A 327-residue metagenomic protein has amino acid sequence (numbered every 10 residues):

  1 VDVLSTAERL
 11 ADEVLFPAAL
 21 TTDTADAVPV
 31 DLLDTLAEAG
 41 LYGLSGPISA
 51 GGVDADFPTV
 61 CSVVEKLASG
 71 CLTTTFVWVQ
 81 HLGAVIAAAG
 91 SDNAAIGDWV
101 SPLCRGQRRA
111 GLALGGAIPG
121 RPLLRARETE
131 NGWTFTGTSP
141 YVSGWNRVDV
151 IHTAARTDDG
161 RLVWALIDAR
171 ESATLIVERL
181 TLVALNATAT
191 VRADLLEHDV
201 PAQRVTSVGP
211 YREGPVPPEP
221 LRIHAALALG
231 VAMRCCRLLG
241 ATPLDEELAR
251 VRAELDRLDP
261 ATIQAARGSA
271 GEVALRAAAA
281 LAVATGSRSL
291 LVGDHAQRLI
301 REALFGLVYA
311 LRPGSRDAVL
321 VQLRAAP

Functional and structural regions predicted by a protein language model:
D2-S49, V53-S62, I223-P327: Alpha-helical interface subdomain recognition
V28-E38, Y42-S143: Glycine-rich flavin
S91-N93, T129-E130, R156-D159, A169-S172 (+1 more regions): Short loop segments at secondary-structure junctions
R108, G120-P122, R147-D149, R161 (+2 more regions): A generic structural signal for well-ordered coil/turn residues at beta-strand boundaries that shape enzyme active-site
E130-T134, V150, T190: A generic structural signal for beta-strand entry/edge sites
T138-E171: DPxDG-like acidic metal-binding loop motif
E178-A253: Glycine-rich beta->alpha junctions and the first turn(s) of the following alpha-helix
